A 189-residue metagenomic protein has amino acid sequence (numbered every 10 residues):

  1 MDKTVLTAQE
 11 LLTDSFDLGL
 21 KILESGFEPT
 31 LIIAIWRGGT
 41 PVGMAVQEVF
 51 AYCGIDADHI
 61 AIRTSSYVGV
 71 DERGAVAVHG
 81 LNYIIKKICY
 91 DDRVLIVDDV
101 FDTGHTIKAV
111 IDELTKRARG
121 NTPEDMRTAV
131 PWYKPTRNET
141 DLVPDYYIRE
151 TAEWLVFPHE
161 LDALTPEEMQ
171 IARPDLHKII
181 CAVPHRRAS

Functional and structural regions predicted by a protein language model:
M1-S189: PRPP-associated nucleotide enzymes
